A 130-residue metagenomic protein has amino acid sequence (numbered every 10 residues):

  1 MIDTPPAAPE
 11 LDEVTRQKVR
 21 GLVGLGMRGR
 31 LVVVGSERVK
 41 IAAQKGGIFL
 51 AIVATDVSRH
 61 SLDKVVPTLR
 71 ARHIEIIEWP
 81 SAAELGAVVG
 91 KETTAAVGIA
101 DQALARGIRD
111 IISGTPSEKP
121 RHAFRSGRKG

Functional and structural regions predicted by a protein language model:
M1-Q17, G21, M27, R106 (+3 more regions): Catalytic cores of RNA-modifying enzymes
E10-V53: N-terminal first-folded block
G21, E37, I41, D63-P67 (+3 more regions): Solvent-exposed alpha-helical segments within well-ordered globular domains of core cellular machineries
R30-L31, F49-L50, I74-I77, T94-V97: Structural motif
E37, D56-V57, P80-E84, Q102: Short, ordered loop/turn segments at secondary-structure junctions
G46-V66, E75: N-terminal positively charged helical leader segments and presequences
V65-T94: Mid-chain, well-packed structural core segment of small domains
G86-A123: C-terminal structural segments of small proteins and small subunits
